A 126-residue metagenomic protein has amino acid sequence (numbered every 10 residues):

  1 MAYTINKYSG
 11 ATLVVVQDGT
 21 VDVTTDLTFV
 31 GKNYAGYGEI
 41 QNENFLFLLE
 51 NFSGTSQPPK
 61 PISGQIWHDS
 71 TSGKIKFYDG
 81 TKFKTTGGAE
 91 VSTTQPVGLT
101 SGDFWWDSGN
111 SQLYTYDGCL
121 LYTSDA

Functional and structural regions predicted by a protein language model:
M1-C119: Extracellular "spike/adhesin" assembly and maturation modules and analogous cytosolic coiled-coil scaffolds
Y122-A126: Conserved small/polar residues in nucleotide/adenosyl-binding loops
